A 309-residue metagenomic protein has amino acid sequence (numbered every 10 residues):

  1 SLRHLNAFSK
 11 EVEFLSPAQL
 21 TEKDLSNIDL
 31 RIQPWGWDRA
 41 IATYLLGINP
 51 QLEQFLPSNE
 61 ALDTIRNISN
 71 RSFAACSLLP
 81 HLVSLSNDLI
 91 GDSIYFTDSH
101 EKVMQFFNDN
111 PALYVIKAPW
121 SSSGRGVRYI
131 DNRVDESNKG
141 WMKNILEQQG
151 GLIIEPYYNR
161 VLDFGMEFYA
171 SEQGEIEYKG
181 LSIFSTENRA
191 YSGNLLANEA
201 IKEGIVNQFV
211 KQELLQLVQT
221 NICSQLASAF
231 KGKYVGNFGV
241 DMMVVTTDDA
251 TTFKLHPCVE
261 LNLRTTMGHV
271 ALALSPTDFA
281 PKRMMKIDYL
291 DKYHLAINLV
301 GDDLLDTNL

Functional and structural regions predicted by a protein language model:
L2-L5, I41-N49, R125-R128, F164-G165 (+2 more regions): A short acidic (Asp/Glu
L2-Q105, S121-S122: Conserved N-proximal alpha/beta basic substrate-recognition cap immediately N-terminal to, or forming the N-lobe
D92-F96, L113-K139, G165, R189-V206: Glycine-rich phosphate-binding loop of ATP-grasp-fold ATP-dependent ligases
P111, N138-S192, G239, M243-C258 (+2 more regions): Phosphate-binding site of ATP-dependent enzymes
W120-S121, Y158-L162, K231-G236: A short catalytic or substrate-binding loop motif that flags glycine-/basic-rich loops and adjacent residues that bind
F168-L226, N262-Y289: ATP-dependent carboxylate/phosphate-activation module, predominantly the ATP-grasp catalytic core and closely related
A229-G239, I287-Y289: Flexible, glycine/charged-enriched surface loops at secondary-structure junctions
A280-L309: Peripheral (often C-terminal) accessory segments that flank ATP-dependent C-N-forming ligase machineries
